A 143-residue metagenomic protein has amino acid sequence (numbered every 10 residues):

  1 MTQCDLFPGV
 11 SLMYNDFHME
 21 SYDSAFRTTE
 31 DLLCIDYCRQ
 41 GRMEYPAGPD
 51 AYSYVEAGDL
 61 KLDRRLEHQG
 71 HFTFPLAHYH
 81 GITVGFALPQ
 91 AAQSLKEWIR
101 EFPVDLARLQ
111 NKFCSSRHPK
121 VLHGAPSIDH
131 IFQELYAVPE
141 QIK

Functional and structural regions predicted by a protein language model:
M1-G81: N-terminal functional module of multi-domain proteins
P46-K143: Alpha-helical bundle regulatory/interaction domains
